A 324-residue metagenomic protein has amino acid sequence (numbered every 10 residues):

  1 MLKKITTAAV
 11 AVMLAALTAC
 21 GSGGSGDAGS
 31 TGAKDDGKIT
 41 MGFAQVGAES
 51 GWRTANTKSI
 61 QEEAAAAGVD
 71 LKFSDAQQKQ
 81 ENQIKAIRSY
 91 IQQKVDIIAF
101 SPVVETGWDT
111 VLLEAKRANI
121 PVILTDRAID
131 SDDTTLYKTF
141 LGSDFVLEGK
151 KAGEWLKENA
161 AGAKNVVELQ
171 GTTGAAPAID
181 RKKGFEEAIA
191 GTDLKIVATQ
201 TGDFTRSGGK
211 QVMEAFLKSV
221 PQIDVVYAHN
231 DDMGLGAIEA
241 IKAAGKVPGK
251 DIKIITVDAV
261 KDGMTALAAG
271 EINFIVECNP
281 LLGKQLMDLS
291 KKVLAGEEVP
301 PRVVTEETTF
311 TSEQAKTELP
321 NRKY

Functional and structural regions predicted by a protein language model:
L2-A8, T18-Y324: A residue-level marker of the well-folded mature domains of exported/periplasmic proteins
V12-M13: Repetitive helical segments and hydrophobic/amphipathic motifs
